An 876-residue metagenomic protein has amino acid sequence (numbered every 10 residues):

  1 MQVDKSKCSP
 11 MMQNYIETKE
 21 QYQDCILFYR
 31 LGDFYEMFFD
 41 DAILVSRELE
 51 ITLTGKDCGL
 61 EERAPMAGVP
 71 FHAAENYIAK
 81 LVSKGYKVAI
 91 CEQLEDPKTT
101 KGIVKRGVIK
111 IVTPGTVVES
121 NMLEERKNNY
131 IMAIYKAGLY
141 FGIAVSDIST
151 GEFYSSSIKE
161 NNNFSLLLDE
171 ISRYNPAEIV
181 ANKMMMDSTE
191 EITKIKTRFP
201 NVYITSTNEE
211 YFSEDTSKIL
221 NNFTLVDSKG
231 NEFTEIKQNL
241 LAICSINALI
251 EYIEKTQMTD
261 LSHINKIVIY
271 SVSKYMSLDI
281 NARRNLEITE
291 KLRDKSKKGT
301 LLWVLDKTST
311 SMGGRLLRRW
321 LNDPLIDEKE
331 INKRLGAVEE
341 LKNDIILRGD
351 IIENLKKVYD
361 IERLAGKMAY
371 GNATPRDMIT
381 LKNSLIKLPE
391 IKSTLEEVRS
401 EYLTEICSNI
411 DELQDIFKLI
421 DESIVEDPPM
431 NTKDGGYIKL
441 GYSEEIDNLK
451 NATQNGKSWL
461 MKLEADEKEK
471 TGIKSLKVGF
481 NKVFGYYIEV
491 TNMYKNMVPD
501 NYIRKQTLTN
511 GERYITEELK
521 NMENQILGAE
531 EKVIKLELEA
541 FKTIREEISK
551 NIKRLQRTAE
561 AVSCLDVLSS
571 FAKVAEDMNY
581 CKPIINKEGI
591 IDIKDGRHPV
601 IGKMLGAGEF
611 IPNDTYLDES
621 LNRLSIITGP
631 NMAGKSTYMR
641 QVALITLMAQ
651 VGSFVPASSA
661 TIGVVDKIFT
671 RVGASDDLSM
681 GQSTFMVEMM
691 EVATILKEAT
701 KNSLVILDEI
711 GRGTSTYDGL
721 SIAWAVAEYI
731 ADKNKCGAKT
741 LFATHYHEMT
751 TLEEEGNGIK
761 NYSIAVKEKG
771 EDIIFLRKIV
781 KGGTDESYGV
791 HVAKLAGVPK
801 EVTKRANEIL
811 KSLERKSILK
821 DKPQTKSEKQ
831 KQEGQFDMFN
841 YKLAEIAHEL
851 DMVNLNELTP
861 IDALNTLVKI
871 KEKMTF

Functional and structural regions predicted by a protein language model:
M1-E340, E353-K356, D360-A369, A373-A465 (+2 more regions): Charged catalytic and DNA/RNA-contacting regions of genome-maintenance and nucleic-acid-processing enzymes
D4-K5, Q13, E17, D24 (+6 more regions): Conserved phosphate-binding elements of NTP-dependent enzyme cores
F39-A42, N239, S309-T310, G314-R315 (+6 more regions): ATPase nucleotide-binding head domains, primarily ABC-like/P-loop NTPase cores
C91, P114-L123, D260, E396-Y402 (+5 more regions): Active-site phosphate-binding and catalytic loops of NTP-dependent enzymes
G142, Y211-I219, M276-S277, I288 (+6 more regions): Amphipathic heptad-repeat alpha-helical coiled-coil/stalk segments that mediate oligomerization, filament/stalk
Y370, T374, S384-K387, L440-G441 (+2 more regions): Charged, surface-exposed helical/loop "interaction arms" that form contiguous linear patches used for dimerization
T374, K869-K873: Short, small/acidic-rich helices and loops at N termini and domain boundaries of DNA replication/processing enzymes
V425, L508, E512-E546: Extended, charged coiled-coil "arm/hinge" scaffolds of SMC/Rad50-like chromosome-maintenance ATPases and other large
